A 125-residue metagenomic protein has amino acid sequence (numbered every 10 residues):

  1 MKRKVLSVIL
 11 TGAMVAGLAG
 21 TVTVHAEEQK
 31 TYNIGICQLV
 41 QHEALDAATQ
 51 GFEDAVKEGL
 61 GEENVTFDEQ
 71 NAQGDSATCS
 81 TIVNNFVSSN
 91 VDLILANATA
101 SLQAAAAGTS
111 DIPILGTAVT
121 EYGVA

Functional and structural regions predicted by a protein language model:
M1-L10: Positively charged n-region of N-terminal signal peptides that target proteins for export
T11, E53, L102: Generic structural marker for isolated residues within well-ordered, non-membrane alpha-helices of soluble domains
T11-G17: Bacterial N-terminal signal peptides
L18-Q29: Sec-dependent signal peptide cleavage junction
T31-E53, G59, D68-C79: Extracytoplasmic "Venus flytrap"
E58-N64, S110: Short helix-capping segments at alpha-helix termini
A72-A125: Beta-alpha junction/loop-to-helix N-cap segments that form part of ligand/metal-binding clefts
